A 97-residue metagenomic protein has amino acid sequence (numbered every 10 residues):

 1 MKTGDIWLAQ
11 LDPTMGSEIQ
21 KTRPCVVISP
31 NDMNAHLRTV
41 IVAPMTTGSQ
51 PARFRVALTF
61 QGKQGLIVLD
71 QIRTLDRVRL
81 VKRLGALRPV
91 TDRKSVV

Functional and structural regions predicted by a protein language model:
M1-S95: Conserved functional hotspots at enzyme active or ligand-binding sites that engage polyanionic ligands
